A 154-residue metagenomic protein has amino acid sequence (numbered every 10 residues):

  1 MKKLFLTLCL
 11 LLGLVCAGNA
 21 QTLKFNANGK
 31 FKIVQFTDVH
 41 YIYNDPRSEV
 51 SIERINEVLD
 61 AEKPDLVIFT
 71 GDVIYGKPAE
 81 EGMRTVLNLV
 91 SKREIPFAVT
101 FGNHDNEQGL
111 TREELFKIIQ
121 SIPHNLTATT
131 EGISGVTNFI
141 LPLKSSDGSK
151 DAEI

Functional and structural regions predicted by a protein language model:
M1-Q21: Bacterial Sec-dependent N-terminal signal peptides
T7, Y43, K77, E107-L110: Hydrophobic positions within alpha-helical membrane elements
L10, L23-N26, E131, D147: Generic marker of residues within folded, mature protein domains
L14-V15, V50, R84, K117: Hydrophobic alpha-helical membrane context
V15-G18, D60, S145-S146: Residue-level marker of positions within ordered structural domains that often coincide with functionally constrained
A20-T85: N-terminal active-site segment of His-dependent metallophosphoesterases
R84-I154: Extended active-site neighborhood of metal-dependent phosphoesterases/phosphodiesterases
